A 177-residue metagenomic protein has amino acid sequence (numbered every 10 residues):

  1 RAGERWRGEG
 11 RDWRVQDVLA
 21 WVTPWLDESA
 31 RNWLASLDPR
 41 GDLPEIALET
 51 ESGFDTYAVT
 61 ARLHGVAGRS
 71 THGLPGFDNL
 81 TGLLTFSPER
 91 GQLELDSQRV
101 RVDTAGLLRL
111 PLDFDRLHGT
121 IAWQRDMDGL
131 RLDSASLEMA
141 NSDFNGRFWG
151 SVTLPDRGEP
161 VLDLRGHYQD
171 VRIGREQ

Functional and structural regions predicted by a protein language model:
R1-S70, G82-L84, E89-R90, E94-Q177: Extended amphipathic, helix-rich lipid-handling scaffolds
G73-L74: Short consensus segments that form the blades of beta-propeller domains, in both extracellular/periplasmic
D78-N79: Short coil-to-beta strand junction motifs in C2/discoidin
